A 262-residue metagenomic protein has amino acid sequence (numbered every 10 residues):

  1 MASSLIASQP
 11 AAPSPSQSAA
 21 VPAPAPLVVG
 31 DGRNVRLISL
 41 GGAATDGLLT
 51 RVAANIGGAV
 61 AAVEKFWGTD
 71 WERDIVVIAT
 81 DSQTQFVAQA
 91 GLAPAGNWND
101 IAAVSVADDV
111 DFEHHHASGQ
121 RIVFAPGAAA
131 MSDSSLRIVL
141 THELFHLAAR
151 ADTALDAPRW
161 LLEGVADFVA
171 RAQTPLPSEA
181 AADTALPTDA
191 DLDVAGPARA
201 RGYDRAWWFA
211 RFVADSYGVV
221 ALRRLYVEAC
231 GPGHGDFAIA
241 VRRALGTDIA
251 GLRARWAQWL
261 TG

Functional and structural regions predicted by a protein language model:
M1-G42, D46, T50, A54-G57 (+1 more regions): N-terminal low-structure segments adjacent to metalloprotease catalytic domains across cellular compartments
S8-V21, T45-D46, G96, Q120-P126 (+4 more regions): Short, mixed-charge, low-aromatic patches
Q17-P24, S105-D108, H115-V123, G202 (+1 more regions): Intrinsically disordered, low-complexity Ser/Thr/Pro-rich tracts
A20, A53, A130, D204 (+1 more regions): Short alpha-helix boundary/capping motifs
P26, I101, L186-T188: Hydrophobic transmembrane signal anchors and adjacent membrane-proximal interface regions, especially in viral
D31-L144, A151-P158, L176-P177, D236-F237: Juxtacatalytic substrate-recognition/specificity segment
A107, S134-V139, L144-L147, A151-G262: Acidic/His/Gly-enriched intrinsically disordered linker/tail segments that often contain short helix/coil "MoRF-like"
